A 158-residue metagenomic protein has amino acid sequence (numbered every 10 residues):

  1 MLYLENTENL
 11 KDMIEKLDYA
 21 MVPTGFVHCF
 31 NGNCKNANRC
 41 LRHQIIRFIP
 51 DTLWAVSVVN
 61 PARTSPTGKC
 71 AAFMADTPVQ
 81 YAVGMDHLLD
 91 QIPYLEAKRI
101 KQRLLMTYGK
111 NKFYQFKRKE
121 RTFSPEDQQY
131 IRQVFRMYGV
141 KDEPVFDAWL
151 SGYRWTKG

Functional and structural regions predicted by a protein language model:
M1-F73: N-terminal cysteine/histidine-rich coordination modules
E15-P23, F146-G158: Short, charged recognition helix plus adjacent turn of helix-turn-helix-like nucleic-acid-binding domains
R42, Q115, Q133: DNA-binding alpha-helical recognition surfaces that contact promoter or target DNA
I45, R118-K119, R136: Residue-level detection of the helix-turn-helix DNA-binding "recognition helix"
M74-K101, K141-V145: A short, Lys/Arg-rich alpha-helix, primarily the initiator
K98-M106, F113: Short alpha-helical "recognition helix" segments of helix-turn-helix
G109-F123: Recognition helix of helix-turn-helix/homeodomain-like DNA-binding domains that insert into the DNA major groove
E126-P144: DNA major-groove recognition helix of helix-turn-helix/homeodomain DNA-binding modules
